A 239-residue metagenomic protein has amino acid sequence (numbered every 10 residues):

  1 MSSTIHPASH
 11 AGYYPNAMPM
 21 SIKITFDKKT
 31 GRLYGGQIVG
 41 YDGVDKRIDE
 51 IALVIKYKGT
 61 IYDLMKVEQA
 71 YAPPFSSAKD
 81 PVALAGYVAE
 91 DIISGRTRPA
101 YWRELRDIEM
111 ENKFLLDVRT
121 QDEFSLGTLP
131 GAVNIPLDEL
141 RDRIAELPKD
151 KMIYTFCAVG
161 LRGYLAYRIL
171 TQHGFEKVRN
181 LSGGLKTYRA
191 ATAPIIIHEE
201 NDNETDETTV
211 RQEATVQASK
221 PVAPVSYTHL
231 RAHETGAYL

Functional and structural regions predicted by a protein language model:
M1-K29: Structured beta-strand/loop patches that form or line metal/cofactor-binding pockets in enzymes
A8-A11, I38-V44: Glycine-rich phosphate/pyrophosphate-binding beta-alpha loops
D42-G59: A short, polar/charged loop-to-alpha-helix boundary motif
Y57-P99: Cysteine/selenocysteine-centered motifs that mediate thiol-based redox chemistry or coordinate metal-sulfur cofactors
F114-V118: Short hydrophobic beta-strand that contains or immediately precedes a catalytic carboxylate
R141-A190, P194: Catalytic cysteine-centered active loop of the rhodanese-like fold, especially the PTP/DSP P-loop
T192-S226: Active-site neighborhoods of enzymes that stabilize oxyanions during catalysis
Y227-T235: Conserved small/polar residues in nucleotide/adenosyl-binding loops
